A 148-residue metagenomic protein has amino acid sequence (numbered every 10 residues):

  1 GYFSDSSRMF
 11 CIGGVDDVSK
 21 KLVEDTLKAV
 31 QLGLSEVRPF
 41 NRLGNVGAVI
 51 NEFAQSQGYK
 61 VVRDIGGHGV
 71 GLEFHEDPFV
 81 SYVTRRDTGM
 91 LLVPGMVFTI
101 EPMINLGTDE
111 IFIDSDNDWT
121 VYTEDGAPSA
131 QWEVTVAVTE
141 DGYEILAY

Functional and structural regions predicted by a protein language model:
G1-Y148: Active-site neighborhoods and metal-handling regions in enzymes and metal-associated proteins
